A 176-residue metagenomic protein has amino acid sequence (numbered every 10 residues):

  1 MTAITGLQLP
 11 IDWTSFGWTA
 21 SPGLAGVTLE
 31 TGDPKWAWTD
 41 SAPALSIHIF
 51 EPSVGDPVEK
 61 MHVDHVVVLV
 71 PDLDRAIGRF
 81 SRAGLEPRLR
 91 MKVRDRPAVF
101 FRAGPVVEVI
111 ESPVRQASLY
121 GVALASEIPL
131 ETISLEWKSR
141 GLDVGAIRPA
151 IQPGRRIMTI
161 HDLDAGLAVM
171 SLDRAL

Functional and structural regions predicted by a protein language model:
M1-H62, L89-R115, L135-L176: Vicinal oxygen chelate
Q8-I11, V67-D72: Short, surface-exposed ligand-recognition loops at beta-strand->loop->(often short) alpha-helix junctions that present
D12-G17, L73-P87, I133: Amphipathic alpha-helical segments
G32-P34, P71-L73, A125-E131: Helix N-cap motif at beta-to-alpha junctions
V58, G78-G84, A125-E127: Short low-complexity stretches enriched in small and charged residues
V70-D72, G84, A103-P105, E111-P113 (+1 more regions): Generic secondary-structure microfeatures
S118-Y120: Charge-rich alpha-helical segments
